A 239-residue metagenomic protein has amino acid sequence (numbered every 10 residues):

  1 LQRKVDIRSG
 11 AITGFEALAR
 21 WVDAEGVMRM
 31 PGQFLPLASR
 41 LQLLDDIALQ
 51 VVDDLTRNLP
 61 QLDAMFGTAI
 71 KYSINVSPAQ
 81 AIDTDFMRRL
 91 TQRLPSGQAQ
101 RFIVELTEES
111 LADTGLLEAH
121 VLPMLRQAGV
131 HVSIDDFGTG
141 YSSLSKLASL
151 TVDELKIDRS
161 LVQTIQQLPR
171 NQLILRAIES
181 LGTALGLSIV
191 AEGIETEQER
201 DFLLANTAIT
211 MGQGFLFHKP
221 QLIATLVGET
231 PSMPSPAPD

Functional and structural regions predicted by a protein language model:
L1-P36, L55, L155, H218: A short, well-structured catalytic beta-strand-centered motif of the EAL phosphodiesterase domain for c-di-GMP
L1-Q2, I70-S73, Q213: PAS and PAS-like sensory modules
I7-R8, A24, N75-T84, R101-T114 (+1 more regions): EAL-family c-di-GMP phosphodiesterase catalytic domain
A11-E16, L43-L117, G193: Catalytic core of bacterial c-di-GMP phosphodiesterases, primarily the EAL and HD-GYP domains, capturing alpha-helical
G32-P36, D45, P123: Conserved long alpha-helical elements within nucleotide-processing catalytic cores of c-di-GMP signaling and class III
R89-A99, L122, A148-T151, L204: Acidic (Asp/Glu)-rich catalytic clusters
